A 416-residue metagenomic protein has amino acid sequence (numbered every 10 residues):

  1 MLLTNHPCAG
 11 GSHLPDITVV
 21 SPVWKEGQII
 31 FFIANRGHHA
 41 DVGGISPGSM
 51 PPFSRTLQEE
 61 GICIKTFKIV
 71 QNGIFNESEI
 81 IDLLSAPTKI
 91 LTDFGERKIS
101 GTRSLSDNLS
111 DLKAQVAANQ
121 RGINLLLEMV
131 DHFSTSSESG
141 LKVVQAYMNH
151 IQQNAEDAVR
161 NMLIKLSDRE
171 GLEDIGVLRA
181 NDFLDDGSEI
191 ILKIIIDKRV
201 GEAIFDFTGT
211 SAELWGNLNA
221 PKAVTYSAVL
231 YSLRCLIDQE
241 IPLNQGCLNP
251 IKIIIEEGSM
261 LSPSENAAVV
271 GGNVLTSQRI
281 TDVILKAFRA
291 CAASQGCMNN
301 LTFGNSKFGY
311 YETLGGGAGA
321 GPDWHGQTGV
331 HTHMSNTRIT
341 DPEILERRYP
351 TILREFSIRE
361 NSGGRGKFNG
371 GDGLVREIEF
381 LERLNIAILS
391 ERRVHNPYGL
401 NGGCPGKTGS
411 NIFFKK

Functional and structural regions predicted by a protein language model:
M1-K416: Glycine/proline-enriched, intrinsically flexible loops and inter-domain linkers
